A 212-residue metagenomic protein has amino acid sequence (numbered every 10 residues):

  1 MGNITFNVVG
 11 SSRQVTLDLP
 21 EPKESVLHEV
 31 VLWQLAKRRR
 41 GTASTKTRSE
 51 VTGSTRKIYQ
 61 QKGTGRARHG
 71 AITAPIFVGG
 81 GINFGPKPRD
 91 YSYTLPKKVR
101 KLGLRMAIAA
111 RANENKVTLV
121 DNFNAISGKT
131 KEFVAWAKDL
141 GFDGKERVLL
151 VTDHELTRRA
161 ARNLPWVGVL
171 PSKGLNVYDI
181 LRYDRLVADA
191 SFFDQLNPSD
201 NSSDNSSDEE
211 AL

Functional and structural regions predicted by a protein language model:
M1-R40, P86-L212: Extended polybasic, low-complexity segments that bind anionic RNA or targeting/receptor surfaces
H28-Y59: Internal glycine-rich flexible loops
R48-G85: Glycine/serine-rich anion-binding loops at beta->alpha junctions that coordinate negatively charged ligand groups
